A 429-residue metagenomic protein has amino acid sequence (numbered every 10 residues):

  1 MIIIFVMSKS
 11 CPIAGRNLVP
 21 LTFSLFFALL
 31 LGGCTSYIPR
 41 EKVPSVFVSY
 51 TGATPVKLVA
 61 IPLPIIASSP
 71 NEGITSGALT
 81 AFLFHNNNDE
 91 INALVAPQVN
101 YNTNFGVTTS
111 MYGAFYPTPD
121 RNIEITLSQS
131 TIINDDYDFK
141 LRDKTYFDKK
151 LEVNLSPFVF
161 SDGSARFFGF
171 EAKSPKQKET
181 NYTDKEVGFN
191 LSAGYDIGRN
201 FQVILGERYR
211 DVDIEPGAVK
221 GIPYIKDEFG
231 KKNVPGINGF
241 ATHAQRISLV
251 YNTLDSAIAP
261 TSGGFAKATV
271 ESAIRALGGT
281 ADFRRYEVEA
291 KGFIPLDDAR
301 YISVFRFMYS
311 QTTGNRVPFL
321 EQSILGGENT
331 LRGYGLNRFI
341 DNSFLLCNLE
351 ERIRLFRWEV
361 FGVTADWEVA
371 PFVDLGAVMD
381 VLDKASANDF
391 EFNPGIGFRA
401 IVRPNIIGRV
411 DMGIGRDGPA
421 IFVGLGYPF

Functional and structural regions predicted by a protein language model:
G32-Y50: Bacterial Sec signal peptide processing site at the extreme N-terminus
T35-S36, I247, I396-A400, G418-F429: Outer-membrane beta-barrel "beta-signal"
I38-K42, F229-N238, T242-W367: C-terminal outer-membrane beta-barrel translocator/porin domains of Gram-negative envelope proteins and their
Y50-V59, H85-A93, T118-D120, Y146-E152 (+7 more regions): Short loop/turn motifs that connect adjacent beta-strands in outer-membrane beta-barrel proteins
T54-V56, A60, S68-P235, G415-P419 (+1 more regions): Gram-negative/organellar outer-membrane beta-barrel architecture
L58-A60, E72-S76, F105-T109, I133-Y137 (+10 more regions): Residues that define the transmembrane beta-barrel architecture of outer-membrane proteins
V59-S68, E90-Y101, D120-T131, Y137 (+6 more regions): Transmembrane beta-strand segments that form the barrel wall of outer-membrane beta-barrel proteins
A60-P62, A93-P97, I123-I125, L151-L155 (+9 more regions): Transmembrane beta-strands of outer-membrane beta-barrel proteins
